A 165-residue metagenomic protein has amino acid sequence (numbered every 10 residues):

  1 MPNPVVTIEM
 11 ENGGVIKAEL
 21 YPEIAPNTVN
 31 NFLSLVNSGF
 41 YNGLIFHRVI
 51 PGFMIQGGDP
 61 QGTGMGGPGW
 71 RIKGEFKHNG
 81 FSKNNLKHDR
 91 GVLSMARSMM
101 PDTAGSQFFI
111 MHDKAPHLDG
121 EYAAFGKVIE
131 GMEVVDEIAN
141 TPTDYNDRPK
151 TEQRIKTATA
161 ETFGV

Functional and structural regions predicted by a protein language model:
M1-V165: Cyclophilin-like peptidyl-prolyl cis-trans isomerases
